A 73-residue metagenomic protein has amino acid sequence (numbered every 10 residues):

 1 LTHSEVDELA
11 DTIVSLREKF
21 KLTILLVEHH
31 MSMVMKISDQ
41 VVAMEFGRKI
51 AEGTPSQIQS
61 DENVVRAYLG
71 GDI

Functional and structural regions predicted by a protein language model:
L1-I73: Glycine-rich phosphate-binding loops of nucleotide-dependent enzymes
